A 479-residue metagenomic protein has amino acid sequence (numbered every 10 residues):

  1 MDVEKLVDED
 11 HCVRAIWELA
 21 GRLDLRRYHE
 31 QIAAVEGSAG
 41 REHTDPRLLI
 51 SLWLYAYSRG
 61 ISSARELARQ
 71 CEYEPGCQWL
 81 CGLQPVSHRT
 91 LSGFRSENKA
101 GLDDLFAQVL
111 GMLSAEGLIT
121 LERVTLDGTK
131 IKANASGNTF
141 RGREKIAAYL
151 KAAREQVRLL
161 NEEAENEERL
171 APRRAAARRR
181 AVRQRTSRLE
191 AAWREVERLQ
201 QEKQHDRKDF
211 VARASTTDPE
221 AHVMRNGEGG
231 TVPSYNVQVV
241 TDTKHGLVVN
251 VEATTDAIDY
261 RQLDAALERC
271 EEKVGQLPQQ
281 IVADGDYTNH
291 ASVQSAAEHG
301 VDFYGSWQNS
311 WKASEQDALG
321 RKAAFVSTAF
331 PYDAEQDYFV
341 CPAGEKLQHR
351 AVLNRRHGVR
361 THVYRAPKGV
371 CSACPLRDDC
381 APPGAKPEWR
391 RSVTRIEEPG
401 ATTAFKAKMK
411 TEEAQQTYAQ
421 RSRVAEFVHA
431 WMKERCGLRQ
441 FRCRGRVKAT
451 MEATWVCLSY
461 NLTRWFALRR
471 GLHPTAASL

Functional and structural regions predicted by a protein language model:
M1-E9, T417: Long, acidic, intrinsically disordered low-complexity segments
D2, L48-L54, T90, Q108: A general alpha-helix detector
V7-L54, R59: Basic, short loop/linker segments at the boundary and entry of helix-turn-helix/winged-helix-like folds
D24-Y28, A34-R41, P46, Q70-L83 (+1 more regions): Helical catalytic core of nucleic-acid polymerases
G60-Y73, Q84-L479: Anion-binding and metal-coordination hotspots
